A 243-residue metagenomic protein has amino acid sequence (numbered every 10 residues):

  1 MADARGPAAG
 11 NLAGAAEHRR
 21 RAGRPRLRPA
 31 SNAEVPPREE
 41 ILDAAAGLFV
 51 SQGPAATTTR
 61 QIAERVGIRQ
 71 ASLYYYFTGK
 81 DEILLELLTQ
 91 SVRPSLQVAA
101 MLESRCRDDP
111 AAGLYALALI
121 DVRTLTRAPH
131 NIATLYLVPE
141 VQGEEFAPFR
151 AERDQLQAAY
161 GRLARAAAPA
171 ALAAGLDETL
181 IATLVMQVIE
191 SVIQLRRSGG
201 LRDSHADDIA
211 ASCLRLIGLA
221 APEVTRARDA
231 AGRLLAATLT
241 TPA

Functional and structural regions predicted by a protein language model:
A2-A22, Q157-P169, Q194-A243: C-terminal peripheral helix-coil segments that are non-catalytic and often amphipathic
P36-A45, I62, L87-V98, Y160: Generic hydrophobic, amphipathic alpha-helix propensity
E40, L48-E82, E86: Helix-turn-helix
A44, L48, I120, Q187-L195 (+1 more regions): Amphipathic alpha-helical interface segments
E86, A100-R127: Hydrophobic alpha-helical connector segments
L96, G143-P169, L176-Q187, S204 (+1 more regions): Amphipathic alpha-helical packing segments from all-alpha helical-bundle domains
L102-C106, I132-P139, V192-G199: Secondary-structure edge/capping motif, primarily at the C-terminal ends of alpha-helices and the immediately following
G113, T124-A147, G161, T225-A230: Amphipathic alpha-helical segments used for helix-helix packing
